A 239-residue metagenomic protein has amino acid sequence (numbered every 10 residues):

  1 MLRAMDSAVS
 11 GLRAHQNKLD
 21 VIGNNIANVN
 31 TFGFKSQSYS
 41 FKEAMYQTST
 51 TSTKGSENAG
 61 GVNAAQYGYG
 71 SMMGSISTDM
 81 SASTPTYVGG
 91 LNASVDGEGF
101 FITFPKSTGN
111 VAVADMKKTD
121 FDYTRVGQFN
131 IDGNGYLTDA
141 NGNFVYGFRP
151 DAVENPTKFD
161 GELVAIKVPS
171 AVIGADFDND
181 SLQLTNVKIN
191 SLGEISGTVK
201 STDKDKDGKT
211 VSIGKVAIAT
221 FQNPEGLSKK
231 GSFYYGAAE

Functional and structural regions predicted by a protein language model:
M1-N155, A171, L182-E239: Amphipathic alpha-helical polymerization modules
G135, K158-A165: A gly/proline- and charged-residue-enriched helix-loop-helix capping module
A171-F177: Extended, solvent-exposed, turn-rich assembly/linker loops in the middle of proteins
